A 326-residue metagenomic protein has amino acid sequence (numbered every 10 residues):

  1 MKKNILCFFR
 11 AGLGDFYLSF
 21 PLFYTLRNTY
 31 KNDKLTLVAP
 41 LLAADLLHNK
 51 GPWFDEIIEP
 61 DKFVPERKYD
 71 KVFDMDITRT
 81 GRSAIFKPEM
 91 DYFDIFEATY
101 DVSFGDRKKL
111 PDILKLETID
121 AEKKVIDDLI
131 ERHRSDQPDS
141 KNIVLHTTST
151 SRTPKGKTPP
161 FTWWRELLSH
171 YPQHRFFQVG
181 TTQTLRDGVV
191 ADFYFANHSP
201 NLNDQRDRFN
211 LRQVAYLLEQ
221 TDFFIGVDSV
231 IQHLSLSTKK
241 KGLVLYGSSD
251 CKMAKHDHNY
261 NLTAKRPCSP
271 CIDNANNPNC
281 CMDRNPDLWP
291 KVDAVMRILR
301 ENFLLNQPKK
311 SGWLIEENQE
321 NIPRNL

Functional and structural regions predicted by a protein language model:
M1-L326: Catalytic machinery of carbohydrate-active enzymes, primarily nucleotide-sugar-dependent glycosyltransferases
